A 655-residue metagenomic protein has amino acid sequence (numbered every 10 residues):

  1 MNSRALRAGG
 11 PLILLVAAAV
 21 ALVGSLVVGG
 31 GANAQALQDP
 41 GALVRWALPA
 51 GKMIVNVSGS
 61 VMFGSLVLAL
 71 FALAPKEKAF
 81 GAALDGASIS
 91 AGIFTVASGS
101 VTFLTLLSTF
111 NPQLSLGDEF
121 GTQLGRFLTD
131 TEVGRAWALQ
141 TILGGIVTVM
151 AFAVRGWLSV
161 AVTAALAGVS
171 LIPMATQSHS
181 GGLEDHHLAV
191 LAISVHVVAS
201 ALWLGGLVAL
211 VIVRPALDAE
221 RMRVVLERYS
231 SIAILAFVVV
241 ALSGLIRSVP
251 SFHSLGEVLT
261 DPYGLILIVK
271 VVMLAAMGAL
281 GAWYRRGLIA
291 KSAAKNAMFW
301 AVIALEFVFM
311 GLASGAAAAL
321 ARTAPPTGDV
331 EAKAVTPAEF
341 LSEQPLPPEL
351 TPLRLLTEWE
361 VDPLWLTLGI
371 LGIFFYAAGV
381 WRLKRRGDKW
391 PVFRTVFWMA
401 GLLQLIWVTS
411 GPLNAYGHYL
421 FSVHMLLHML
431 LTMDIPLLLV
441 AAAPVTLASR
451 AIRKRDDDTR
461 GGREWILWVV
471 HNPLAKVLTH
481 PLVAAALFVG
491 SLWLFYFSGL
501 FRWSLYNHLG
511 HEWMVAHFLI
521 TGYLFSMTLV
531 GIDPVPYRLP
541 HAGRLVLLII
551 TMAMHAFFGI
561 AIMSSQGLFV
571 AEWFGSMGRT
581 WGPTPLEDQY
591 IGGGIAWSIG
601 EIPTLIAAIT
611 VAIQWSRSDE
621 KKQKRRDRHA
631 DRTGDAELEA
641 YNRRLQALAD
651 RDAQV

Functional and structural regions predicted by a protein language model:
M1-V655: Alpha-helical membrane segments of multi-pass proteins
